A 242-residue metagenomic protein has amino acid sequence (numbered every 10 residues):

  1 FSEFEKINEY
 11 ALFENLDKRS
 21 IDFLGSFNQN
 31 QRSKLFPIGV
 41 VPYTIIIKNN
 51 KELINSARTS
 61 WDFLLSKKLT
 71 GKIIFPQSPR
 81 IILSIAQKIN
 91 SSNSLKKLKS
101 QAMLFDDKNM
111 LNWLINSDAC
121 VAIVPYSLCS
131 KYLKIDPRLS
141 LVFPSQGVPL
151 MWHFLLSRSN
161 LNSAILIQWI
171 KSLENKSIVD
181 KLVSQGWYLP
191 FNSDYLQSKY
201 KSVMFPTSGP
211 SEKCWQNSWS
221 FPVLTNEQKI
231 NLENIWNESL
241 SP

Functional and structural regions predicted by a protein language model:
F1-R58, L65, W236: N-terminal segment of the mature folded domain
F13-K18, P137-P149, R158-N160: Short beta-strand->loop
F36-G39, I115-N116, K134, V148-P149: Extracellular/periplasmic catalytic domains that process cell-envelope and extracellular macromolecules
T44-K51, L150-A164, K181-L182, F191: A bilobed periplasmic-binding-protein/Venus flytrap-type ligand-binding module shared by bacterial periplasmic
N50-R58, S91-N93, N160-L166: Short helix-loop capping/hinge motifs at secondary-structure junctions, enriched in acidic/polar residues
L65, L111, I115, I167-E174 (+1 more regions): Non-transmembrane alpha-helical segments in soluble domains of secreted/periplasmic/extracellular proteins
I74, S78-P144: Ligand-binding pocket segment of bilobal, Venus flytrap-like solute-binding proteins
A164, N175-P242: Extracellular/periplasmic juxtamembrane helices and adjacent flexible linkers that interface with membrane partners
